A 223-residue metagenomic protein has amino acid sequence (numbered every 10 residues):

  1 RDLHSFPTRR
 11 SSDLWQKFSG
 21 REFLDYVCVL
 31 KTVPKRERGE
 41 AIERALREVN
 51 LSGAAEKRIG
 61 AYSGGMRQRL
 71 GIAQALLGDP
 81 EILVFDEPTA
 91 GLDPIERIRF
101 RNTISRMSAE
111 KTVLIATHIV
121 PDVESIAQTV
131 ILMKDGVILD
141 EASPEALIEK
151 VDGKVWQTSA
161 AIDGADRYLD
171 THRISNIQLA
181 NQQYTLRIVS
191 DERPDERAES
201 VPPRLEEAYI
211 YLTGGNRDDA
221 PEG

Functional and structural regions predicted by a protein language model:
D2-S11: Short, small-residue-biased leader/transition segments that mark boundaries at the very start of proteins
Q16-L30: Q-loop/switch helix immediately C-terminal to the Walker
D25, V29, R36-A54: Conserved ABC ATPase "signature" region
R58-Y62: Conserved ABC ATPase signature
I72: Hydrophobic anchor residue at the start of the ABC signature
L77-E81, E110: A short, proline-enriched helix->beta-strand linker immediately N-terminal to the Walker B motif in ABC-type P-loop
L83-E87, L92: Catalytic Walker B motif of ABC-type/P-loop ATPase nucleotide-binding domains
F100-R187: ABC transporter nucleotide-binding domain
